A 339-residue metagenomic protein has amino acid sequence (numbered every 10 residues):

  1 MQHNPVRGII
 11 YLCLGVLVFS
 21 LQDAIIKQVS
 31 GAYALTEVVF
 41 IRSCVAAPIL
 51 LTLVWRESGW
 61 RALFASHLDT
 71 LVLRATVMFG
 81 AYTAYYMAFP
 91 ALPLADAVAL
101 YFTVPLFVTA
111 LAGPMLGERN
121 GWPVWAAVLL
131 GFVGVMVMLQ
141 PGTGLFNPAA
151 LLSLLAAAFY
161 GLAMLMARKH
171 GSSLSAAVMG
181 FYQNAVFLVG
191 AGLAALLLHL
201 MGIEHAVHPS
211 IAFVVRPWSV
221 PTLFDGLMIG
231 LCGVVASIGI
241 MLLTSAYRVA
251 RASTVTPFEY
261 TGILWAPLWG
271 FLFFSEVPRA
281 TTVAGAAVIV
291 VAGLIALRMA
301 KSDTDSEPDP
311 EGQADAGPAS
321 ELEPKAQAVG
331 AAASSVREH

Functional and structural regions predicted by a protein language model:
R7-C13, W60-A84, P148-L154, H205-I238: Loop-to-transmembrane-helix transition segments
V16-L21, L51, A75-T83, P105-A110 (+5 more regions): Hydrophobic/small/kink-forming positions within alpha-helical transmembrane segments of polytopic membrane proteins
V29, V38, R42, A88 (+7 more regions): Hydrophobic/aromatic residues within transmembrane alpha-helices of multi-pass small-molecule transporters
A32-G80, A158-M166, Q183-H199: Transmembrane alpha-helices of multi-pass small-molecule transport proteins
V98-T103, G171-V186, S237-F271: Helix-helix packing/entry segments at the starts of transmembrane helices
V104-L129, L264-T282: C-terminal transmembrane-helix exit sites in multi-pass transporters
P123-Q140, T281-A300: Hydrophobic transmembrane alpha-helices of multi-pass small-molecule transport proteins
L145-I211, V215, S219, D309-H339: Transmembrane alpha-helical segments that form core, pore/gating elements of small-molecule transporters/exporters
